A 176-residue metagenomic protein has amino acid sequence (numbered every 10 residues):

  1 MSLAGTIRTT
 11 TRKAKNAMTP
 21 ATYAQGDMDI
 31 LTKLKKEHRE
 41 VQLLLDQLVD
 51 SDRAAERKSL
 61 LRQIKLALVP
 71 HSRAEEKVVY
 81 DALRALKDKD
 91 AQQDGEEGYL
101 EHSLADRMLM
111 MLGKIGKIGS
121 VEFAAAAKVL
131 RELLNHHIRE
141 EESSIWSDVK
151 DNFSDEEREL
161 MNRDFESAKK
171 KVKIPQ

Functional and structural regions predicted by a protein language model:
M1-Q176: Small-residue-biased structural context
